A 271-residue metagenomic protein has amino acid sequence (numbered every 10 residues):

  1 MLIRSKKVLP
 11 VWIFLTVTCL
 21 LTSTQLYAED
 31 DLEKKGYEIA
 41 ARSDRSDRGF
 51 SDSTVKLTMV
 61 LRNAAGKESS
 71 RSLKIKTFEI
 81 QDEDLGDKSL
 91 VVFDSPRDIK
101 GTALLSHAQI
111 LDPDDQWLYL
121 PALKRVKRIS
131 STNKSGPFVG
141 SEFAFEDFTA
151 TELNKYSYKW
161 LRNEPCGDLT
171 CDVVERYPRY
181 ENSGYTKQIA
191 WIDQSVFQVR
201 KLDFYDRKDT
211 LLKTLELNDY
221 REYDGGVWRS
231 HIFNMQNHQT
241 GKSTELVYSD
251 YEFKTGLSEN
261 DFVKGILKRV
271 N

Functional and structural regions predicted by a protein language model:
M1-K7: N-terminal secretory signal peptides that target proteins for export/translocation
V11-T22: Bacterial N-terminal signal peptides
T24-A28: Sec/Tat signal peptide C-region and signal peptidase I cleavage site
D30-A122: N-terminal mature ectodomain segment of secretory-pathway/periplasmic proteins
K74-I80, K159-P165, D219-R221: Short amphipathic beta-strand and strand-loop transition segments with alternating hydrophobic
L105-H107, D115-Y119, R125-I129, K134-T151 (+1 more regions): Gly/Pro-enriched, hydrophobic low-complexity segments that function as extracytoplasmic propeptides/linkers
Y156: Internal active-site segments that recognize and position negatively charged phosphoryl groups and nucleotide moieties
V270-N271: Short, solvent-exposed mixed-charge patches
